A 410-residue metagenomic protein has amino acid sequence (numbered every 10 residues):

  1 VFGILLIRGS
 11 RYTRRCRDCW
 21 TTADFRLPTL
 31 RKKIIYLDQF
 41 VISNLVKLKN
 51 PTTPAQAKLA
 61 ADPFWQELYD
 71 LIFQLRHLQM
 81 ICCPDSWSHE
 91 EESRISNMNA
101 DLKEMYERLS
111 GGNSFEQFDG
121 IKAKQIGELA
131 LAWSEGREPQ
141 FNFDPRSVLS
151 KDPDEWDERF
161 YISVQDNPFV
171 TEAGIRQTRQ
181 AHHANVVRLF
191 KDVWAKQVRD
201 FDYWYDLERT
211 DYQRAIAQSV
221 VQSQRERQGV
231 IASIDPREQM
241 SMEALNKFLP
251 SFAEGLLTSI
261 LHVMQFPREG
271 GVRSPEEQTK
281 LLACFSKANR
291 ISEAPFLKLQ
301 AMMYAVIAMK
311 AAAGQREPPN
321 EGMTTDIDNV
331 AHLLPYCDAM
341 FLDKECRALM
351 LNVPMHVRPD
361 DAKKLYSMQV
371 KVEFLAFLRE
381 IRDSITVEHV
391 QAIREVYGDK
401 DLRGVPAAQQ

Functional and structural regions predicted by a protein language model:
V1-F2, C19: Short Cys/His-rich metal-coordination motifs, predominantly Zn2+-binding knuckles/fingers
G3, Y12, D24-I35, K47-W156 (+2 more regions): Extended charged low-complexity segments that act as oligomerization/scaffolding linkers
T13, R17-D62, E208, Y212-P250 (+3 more regions): Metal-dependent nucleic-acid phosphoesterase active-site entry motif
T13-C19, A23, V46-L48, D154-A195 (+4 more regions): Acidic, PIN/NYN-like endoribonuclease modules and their adjacent C-terminal/linker elements
V41-S43, S88-E92, C346-A348: Short, solvent-exposed loop/turn segments at secondary-structure junctions
S93, T325-Y336: Acidic, metal-associated active-site segment
G112-G270: Non-catalytic, alpha-helical, charged scaffold/linker segments that couple or flank catalytic or architectural cores
R237-I327: Long, positively charged binding patches that form subdomain-scale interaction surfaces for polyanionic ligands
